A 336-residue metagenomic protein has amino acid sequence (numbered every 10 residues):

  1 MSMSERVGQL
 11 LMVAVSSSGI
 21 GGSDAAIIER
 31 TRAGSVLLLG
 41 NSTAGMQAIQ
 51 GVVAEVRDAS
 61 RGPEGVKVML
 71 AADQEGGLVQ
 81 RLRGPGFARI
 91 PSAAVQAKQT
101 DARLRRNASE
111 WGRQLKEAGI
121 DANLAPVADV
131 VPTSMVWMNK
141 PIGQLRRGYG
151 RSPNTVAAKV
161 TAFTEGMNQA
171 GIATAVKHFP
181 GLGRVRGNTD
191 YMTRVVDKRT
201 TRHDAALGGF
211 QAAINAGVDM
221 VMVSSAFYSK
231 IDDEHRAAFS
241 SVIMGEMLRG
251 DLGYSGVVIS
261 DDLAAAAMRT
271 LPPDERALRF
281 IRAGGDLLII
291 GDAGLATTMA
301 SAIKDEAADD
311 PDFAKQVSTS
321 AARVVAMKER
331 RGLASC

Functional and structural regions predicted by a protein language model:
M1-R81: N-terminal hydrophobic targeting/anchoring segments and the immediately downstream early-domain regions of hydrolases
M1-T31, Q80, R269-C336: Preference for extracellular/luminal or secreted protein segments
S2, Q47-R57, N154-D312: Second-shell residues forming the walls of enzyme active-site clefts
G8-V15, G34-L38, V68-Q74, A122-P126 (+5 more regions): Hydrophobic faces of well-ordered beta-strands that scaffold small-molecule active sites in alpha/beta enzyme cores
S16-I20, S42-G45, Q74-V79, A122 (+5 more regions): Solvent-exposed loop/turn segments at secondary-structure junctions within structured extracellular/periplasmic domains
I27-M46, L124, N139, I214-E234: Short acidic, glycine-rich surface-loop motifs adjacent to enzyme active sites
S60-F87, N107-S134, V156-G181: Glycine-rich, aromatic-flanked loop segments that form ligand/cofactor-binding clefts across common enzyme folds
A97-E110, N154-A157, H203: Glycine-rich anion/phosphate-binding loops
